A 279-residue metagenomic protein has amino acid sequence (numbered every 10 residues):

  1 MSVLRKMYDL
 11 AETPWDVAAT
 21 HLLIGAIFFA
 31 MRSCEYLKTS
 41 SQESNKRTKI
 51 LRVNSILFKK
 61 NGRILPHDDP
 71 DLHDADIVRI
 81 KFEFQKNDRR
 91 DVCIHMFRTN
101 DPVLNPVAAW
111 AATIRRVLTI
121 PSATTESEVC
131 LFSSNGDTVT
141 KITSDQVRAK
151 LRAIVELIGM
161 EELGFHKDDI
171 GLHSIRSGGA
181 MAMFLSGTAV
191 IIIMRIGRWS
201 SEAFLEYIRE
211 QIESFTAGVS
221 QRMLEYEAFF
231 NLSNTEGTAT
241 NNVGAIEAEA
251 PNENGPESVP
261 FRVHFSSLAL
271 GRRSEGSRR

Functional and structural regions predicted by a protein language model:
M1-R279: Extended, non-catalytic subsegments within catalytic or DNA/protein-binding/adaptor domains
